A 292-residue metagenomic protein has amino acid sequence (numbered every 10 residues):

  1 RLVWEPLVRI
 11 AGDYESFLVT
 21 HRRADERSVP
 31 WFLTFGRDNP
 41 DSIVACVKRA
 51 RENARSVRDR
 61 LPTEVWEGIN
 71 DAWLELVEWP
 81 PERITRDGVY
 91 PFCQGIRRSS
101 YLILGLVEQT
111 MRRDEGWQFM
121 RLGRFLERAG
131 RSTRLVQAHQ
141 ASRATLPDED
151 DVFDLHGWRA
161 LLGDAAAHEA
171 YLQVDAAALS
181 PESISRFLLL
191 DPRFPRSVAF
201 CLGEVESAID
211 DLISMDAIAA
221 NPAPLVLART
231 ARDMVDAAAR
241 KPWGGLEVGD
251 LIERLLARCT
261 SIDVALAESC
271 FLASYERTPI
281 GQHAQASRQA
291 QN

Functional and structural regions predicted by a protein language model:
R1-N292: Alpha-helical transmembrane segments and their helix-helix packing motifs
